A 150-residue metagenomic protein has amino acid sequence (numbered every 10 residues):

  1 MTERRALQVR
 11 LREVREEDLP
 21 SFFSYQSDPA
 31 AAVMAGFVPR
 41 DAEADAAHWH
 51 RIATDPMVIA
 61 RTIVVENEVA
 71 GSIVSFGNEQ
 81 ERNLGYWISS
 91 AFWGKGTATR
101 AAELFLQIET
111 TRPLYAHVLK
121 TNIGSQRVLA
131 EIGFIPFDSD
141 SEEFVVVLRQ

Functional and structural regions predicted by a protein language model:
M1-P20, S24-M34, A60-Q150: Acyl-donor (CoA/ACP) binding surface of acyl/acetyltransferases
A30-H50: Conserved GNAT-fold acetyl-CoA-binding loop/helix
R51-M57: Short loop/turn motifs at secondary-structure junctions and domain boundaries
